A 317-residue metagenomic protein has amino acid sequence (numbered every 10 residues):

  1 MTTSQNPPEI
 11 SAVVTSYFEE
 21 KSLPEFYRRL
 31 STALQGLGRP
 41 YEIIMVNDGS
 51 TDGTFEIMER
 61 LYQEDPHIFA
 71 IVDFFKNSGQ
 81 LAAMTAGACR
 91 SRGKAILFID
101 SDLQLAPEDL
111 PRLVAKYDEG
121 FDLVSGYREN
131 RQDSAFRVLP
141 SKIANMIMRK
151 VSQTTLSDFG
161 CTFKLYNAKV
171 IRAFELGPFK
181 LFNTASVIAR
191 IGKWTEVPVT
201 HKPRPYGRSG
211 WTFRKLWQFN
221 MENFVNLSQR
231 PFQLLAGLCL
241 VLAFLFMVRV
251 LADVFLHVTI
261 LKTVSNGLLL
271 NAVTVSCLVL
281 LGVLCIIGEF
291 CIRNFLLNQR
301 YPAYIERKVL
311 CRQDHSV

Functional and structural regions predicted by a protein language model:
M1-A135: Structured catalytic core of nucleotide-sugar glycosyltransferases
T2-P7, K21, A185, A189-V317: Hydrophobic helical membrane-anchoring modules
F26, A83, N183, L269-L270: Conserved sugar-transfer catalytic core signal across GT-A, GT-B, and GT-C glycosyltransferases
L30, G87, D102, V124 (+5 more regions): Residue-level signature of catalytic and energy-coupling elements of molecular machines, predominantly ATP/GTP-dependent
Q35, I96, D122, S152 (+5 more regions): Generic structural signal for secondary-structure transition and capping sites
Q63, C89, A115, E119 (+4 more regions): Solvent-exposed polar/charged
V72-K76, Q80-R90, P107-L181, K202-R214 (+1 more regions): Acceptor/aglycone-binding surface of glycosyltransferases and processive sugar-polymer synthases
